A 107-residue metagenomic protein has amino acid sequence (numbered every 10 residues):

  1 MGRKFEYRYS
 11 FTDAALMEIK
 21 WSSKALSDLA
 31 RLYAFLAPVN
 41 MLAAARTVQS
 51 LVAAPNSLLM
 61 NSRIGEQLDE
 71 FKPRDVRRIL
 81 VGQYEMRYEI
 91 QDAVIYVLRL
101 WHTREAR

Functional and structural regions predicted by a protein language model:
G2-T12, V81-R107: Enriched for short, Lys/Arg-rich terminal
K4-V76, V94: Basic, Lys/Arg-enriched alpha-helical interface segments
